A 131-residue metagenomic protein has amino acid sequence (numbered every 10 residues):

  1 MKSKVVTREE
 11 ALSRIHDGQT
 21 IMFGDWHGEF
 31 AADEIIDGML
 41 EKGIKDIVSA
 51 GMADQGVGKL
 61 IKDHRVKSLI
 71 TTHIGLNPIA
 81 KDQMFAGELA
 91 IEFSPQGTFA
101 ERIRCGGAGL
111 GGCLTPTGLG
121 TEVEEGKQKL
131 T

Functional and structural regions predicted by a protein language model:
M1-T131: Conserved alpha/beta enzyme-core scaffold
